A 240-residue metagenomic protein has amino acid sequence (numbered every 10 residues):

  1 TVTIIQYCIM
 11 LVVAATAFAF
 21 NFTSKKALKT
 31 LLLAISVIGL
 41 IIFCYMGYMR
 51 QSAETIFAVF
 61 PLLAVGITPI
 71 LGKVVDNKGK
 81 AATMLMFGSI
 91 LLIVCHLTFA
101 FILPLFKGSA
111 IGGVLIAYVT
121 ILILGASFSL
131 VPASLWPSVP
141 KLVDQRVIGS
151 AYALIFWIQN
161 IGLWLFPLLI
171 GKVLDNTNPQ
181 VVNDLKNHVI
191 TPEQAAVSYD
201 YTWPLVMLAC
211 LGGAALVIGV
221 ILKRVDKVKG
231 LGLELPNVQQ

Functional and structural regions predicted by a protein language model:
V2-T3, K172-G212: A membrane-interface helix-boundary motif in multi-pass transporters
F20-F22, I67-K80: Helix-to-loop junctions at the C-terminal end of transmembrane segments in multipass secondary transporters
N21, A100, A195-Q239: Multi-pass alpha-helical transporter architecture, strongest for 12-TM Major Facilitator/SLC carriers used
G47, S52, A58-P61, A81-L135: C-terminal transmembrane helical hairpin of 12-TM major facilitator-type secondary transporters
P61-P69, N160, W164: Residue-level signature of mid-helix packing/kink "hotspots" within the transmembrane helices of 12-pass Major
W136-L142, G171: Intracellular helix-loop hinge segments at the cytoplasmic ends of transmembrane helices in 12-TM rocker-switch-type
Q145-P179: A late C-terminal transmembrane helix in Major Facilitator Superfamily
